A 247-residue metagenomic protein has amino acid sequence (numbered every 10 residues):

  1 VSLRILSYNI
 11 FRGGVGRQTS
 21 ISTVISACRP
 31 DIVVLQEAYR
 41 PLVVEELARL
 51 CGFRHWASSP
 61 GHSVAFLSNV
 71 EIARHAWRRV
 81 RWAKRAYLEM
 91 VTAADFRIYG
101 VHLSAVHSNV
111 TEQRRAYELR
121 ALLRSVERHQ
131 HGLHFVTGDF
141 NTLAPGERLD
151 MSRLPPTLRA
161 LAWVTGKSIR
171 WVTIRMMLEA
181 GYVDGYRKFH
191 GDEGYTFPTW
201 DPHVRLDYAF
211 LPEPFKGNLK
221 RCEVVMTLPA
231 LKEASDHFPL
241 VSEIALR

Functional and structural regions predicted by a protein language model:
V1-L50, R247: N-terminal, active-site-proximal structural segment of metallo-dependent hydrolase catalytic domains
S2-R12, D95-A105, T137, H237: Active-site-proximal beta-strand elements of phosphoester/diester hydrolases
F11, Y39, H102-S104, F140-L143 (+1 more regions): Catalytic metal-binding/acid-base residues of hydrolase active sites
I32, Q36-Q113: Structured beta-strand-rich core segments of catalytic domains in phosphoester-bond hydrolases
V33-Q36, F135-D139, V183-R187: Active-site neighborhood of phospho(di)ester-bond hydrolases with catalytic His/Asp-centered motifs
P41, R54-S68, R81-K84, L154-K216 (+1 more regions): Active site of divalent-metal-dependent phosphoester/diester hydrolases
L67-V70, E89-A94, L211-E213, E233-S235 (+1 more regions): Active-site beta-strand termini and strand-to-loop segments that position acidic
A116-F140: His/acidic metal-ligating clusters that form di-metal
